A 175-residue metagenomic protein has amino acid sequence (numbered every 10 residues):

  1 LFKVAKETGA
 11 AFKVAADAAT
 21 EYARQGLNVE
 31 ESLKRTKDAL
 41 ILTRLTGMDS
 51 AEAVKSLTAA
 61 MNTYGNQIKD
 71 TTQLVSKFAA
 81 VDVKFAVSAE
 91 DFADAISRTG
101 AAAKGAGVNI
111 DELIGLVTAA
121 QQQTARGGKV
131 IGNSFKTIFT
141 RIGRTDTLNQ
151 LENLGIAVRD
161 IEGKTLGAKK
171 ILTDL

Functional and structural regions predicted by a protein language model:
L1-S76, A80-A93, A103-D111, Q123-I131 (+3 more regions): A short, structural motif
I41, I171-L175: Short, intrinsically disordered, charge-balanced linker/junction segments flanking boundaries in proteins
E112-L116: Extended, hydrophobic alpha-helical segments in both membrane/secreted and soluble proteins
G132, K169-L172: Amphipathic alpha-helical transducer elements in NTP-driven molecular machines
F135: Conserved catalytic-loop aspartate of Hanks-type protein kinases
F139: Major-groove recognition helix of helix-turn-helix-like DNA-binding domains
